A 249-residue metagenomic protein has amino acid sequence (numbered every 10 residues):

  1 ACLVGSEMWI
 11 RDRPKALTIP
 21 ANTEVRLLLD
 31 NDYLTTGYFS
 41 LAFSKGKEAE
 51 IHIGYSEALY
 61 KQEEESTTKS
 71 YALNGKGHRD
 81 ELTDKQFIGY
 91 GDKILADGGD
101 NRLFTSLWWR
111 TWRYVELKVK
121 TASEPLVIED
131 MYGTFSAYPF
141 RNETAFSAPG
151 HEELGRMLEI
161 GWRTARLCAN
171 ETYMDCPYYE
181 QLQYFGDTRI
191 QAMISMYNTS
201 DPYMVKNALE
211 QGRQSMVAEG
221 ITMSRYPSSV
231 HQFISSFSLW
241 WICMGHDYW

Functional and structural regions predicted by a protein language model:
A1-G5: Positively charged, low-complexity/disordered segments
S6-E7, R11-D175, D187, Y203-A208 (+2 more regions): Extracellular/oxidizing-compartment recognition motifs
F104, E180, I194, V230: Generic anion/oxyanion-binding catalytic loop in active/binding sites
R110, Y179-D187, S200, Q232-W240: Aromatic- and histidine-enriched alpha-helix N-cap/loop-to-helix transition segments that scaffold the rims
Q183, S195, L209: Functionally critical mobile loop/hinge segments
I190-D201, W241-W249: Well-ordered alpha-helical scaffold segments within catalytic/enzyme domains
A208-E210, I221-Q232, F237-D247: Conserved active-site neighborhood of enzyme catalytic/cofactor-binding cores
